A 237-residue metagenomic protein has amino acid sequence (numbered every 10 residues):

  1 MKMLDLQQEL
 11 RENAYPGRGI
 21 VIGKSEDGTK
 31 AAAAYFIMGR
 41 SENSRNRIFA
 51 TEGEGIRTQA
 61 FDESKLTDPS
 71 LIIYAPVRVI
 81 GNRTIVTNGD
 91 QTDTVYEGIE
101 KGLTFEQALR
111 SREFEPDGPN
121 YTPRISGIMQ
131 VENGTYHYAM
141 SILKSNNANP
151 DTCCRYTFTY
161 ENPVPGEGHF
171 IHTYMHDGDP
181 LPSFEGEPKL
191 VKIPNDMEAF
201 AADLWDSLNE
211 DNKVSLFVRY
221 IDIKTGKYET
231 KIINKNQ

Functional and structural regions predicted by a protein language model:
M1-Q237: Conserved short alpha-helical segments that host acidic/polar catalytic motifs at enzyme active sites
